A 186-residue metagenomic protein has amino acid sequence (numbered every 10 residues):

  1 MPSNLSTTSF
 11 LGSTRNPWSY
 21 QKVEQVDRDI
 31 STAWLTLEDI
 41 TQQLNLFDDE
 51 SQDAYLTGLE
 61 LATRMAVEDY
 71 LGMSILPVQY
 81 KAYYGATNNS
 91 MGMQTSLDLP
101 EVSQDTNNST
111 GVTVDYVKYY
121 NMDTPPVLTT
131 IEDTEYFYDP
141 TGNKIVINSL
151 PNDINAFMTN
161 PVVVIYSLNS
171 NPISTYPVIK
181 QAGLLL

Functional and structural regions predicted by a protein language model:
M1-L186: Divalent metal-cofactor coordination and adjacent catalytic microenvironments
